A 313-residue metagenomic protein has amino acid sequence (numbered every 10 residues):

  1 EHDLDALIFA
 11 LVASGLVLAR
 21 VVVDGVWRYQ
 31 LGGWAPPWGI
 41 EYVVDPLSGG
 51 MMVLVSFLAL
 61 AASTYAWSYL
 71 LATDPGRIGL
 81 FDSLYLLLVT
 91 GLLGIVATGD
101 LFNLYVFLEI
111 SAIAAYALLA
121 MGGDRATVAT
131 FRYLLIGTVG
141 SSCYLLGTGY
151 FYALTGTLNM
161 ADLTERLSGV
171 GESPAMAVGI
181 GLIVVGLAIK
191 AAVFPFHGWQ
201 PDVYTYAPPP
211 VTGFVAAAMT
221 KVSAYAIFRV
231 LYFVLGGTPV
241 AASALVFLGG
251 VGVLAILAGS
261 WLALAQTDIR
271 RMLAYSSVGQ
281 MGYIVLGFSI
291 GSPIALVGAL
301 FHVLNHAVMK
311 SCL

Functional and structural regions predicted by a protein language model:
E1-S83, A161-E165: Transmembrane helix-loop-helix hairpins at membrane boundaries of multipass inner-membrane proteins
D3, F102-V106: Short, aromatic-rich membrane-interface segments at the entry and exit of alpha-helical transmembrane domains
V53, Y105-V106, L273: Short beta-strand motif preference
A61-L71, G79, L87-F102, A114-L313: Hydrophobic transmembrane alpha-helices and their helix-loop junctions in integral membrane proteins
E109: Short phosphate-coordinating micro-motif centered on Lys-Gly-acidic
